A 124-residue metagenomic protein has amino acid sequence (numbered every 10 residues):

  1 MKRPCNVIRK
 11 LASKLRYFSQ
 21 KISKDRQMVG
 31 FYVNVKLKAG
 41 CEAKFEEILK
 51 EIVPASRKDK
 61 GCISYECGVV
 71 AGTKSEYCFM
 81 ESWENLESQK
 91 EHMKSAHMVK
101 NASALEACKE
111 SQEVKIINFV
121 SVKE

Functional and structural regions predicted by a protein language model:
C5-N6, L49: Generic alpha-helix initiation/capping and coil-helix boundary signal
N6-V29, E66-S75, K100-E124: Glycine-rich beta-strand-turn "strand-cap" elements at beta-sheet edges
V29-K36, E66-M93: Short, well-ordered beta-strand segments in beta-rich or mixed alpha/beta enzyme and ligand-binding folds
K36-E42: Short, surface-exposed ligand-recognition loops at beta-strand->loop->(often short) alpha-helix junctions that present
K44-I48: Short amphipathic alpha-helical coupling segments at ligand-binding clamshell hinges and other catalytic/signaling
E51-S64, S82-I116: An amphipathic, aromatic/His-enriched active-site/gating alpha helix that lines ligand/cofactor pockets
